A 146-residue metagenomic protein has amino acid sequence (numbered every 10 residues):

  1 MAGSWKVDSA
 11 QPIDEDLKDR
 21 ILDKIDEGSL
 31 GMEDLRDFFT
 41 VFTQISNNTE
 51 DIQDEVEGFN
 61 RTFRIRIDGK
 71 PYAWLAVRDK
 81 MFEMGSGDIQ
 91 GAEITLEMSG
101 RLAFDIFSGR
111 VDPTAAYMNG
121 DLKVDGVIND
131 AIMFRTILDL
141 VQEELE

Functional and structural regions predicted by a protein language model:
M1-E146: Feature captures hydrophobic
